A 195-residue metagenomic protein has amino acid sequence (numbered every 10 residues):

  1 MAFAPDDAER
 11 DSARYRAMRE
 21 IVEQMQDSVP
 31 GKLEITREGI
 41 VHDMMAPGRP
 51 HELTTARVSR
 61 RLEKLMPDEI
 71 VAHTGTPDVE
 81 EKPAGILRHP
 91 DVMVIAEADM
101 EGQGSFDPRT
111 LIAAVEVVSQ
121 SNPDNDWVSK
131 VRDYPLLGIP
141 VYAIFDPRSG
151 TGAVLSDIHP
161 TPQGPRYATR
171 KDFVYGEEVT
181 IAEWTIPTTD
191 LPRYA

Functional and structural regions predicted by a protein language model:
M1-L137, V141-A195: Gly/Pro/Ser/Thr-rich low-complexity, intrinsically disordered segments predominantly at protein N-termini
